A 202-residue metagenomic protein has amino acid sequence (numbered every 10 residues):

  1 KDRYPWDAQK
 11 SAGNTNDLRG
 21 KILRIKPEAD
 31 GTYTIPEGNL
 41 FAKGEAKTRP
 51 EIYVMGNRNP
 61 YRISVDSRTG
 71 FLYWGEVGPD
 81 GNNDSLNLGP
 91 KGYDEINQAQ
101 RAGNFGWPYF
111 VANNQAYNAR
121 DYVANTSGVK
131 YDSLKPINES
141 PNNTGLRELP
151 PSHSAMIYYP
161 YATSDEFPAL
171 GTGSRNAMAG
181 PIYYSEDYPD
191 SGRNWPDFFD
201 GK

Functional and structural regions predicted by a protein language model:
K1-K202: Beta-propeller domain segments
